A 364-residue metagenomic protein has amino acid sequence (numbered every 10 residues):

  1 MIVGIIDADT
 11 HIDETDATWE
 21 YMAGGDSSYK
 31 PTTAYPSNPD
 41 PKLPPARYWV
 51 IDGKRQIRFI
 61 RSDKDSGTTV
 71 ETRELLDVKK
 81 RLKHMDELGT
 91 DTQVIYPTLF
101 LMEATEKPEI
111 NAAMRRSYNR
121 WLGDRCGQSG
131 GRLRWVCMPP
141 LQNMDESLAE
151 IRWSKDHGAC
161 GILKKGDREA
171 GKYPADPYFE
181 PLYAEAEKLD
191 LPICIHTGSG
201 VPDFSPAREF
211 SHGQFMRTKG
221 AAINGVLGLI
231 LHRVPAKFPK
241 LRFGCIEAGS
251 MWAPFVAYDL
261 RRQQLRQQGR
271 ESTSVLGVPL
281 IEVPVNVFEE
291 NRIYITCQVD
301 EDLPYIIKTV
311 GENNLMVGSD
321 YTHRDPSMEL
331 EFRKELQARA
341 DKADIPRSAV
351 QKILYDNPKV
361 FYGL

Functional and structural regions predicted by a protein language model:
I2-I5, T15-T72, L76-T92, R120-Q128 (+8 more regions): Mid-to-C-terminal alpha-helical segments outside catalytic/metal-binding sites
I5-D7, D13, T92-Y96, C194-H196 (+1 more regions): A structural signal for short, well-ordered beta-strand segments and their strand-loop junctions that often border
T10, D320-Y321: Active-site metal-binding loops of divalent metal-dependent hydrolases
T18-A34, E109-M114, S147, F179 (+2 more regions): Aromatic- and acidic-residue-enriched segments that line the glycan-binding/catalytic groove of carbohydrate-active
S62-R73, K83-P108, R132-P140, C160-K164: Divalent metal-dependent hydrolysis catalytic cores, especially in the metallo-beta-lactamase
E71-K79, M114-R116, R120, K172-Y183: Aromatic- and glycine-enriched glycan-recognition loops and surfaces that form the carbohydrate-binding subsites
T98, L141, T197-V201, Y321-R324: Short glycine-enriched loops at secondary-structure junctions
G127-R134, P139, D145, I151-M316: Catalytic pocket-lining loop regions of alpha/beta-barrel enzymes, especially the amidohydrolase/enolase/GH5 lineages
